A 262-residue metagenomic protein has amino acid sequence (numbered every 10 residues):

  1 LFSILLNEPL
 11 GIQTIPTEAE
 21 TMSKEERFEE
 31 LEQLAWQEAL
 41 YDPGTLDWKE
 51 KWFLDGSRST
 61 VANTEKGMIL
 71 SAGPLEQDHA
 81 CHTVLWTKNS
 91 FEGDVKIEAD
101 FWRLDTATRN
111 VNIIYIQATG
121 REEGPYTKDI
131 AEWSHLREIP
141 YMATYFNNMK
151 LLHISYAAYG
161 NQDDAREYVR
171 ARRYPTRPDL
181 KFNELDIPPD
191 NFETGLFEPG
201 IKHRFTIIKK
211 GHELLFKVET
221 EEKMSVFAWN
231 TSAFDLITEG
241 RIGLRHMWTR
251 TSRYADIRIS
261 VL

Functional and structural regions predicted by a protein language model:
I4-T21: Bacterial Sec-dependent signal peptides at the C-terminal "C-region" and cleavage site
P16, E20-L262: Extracellular glycan-recognition regions
